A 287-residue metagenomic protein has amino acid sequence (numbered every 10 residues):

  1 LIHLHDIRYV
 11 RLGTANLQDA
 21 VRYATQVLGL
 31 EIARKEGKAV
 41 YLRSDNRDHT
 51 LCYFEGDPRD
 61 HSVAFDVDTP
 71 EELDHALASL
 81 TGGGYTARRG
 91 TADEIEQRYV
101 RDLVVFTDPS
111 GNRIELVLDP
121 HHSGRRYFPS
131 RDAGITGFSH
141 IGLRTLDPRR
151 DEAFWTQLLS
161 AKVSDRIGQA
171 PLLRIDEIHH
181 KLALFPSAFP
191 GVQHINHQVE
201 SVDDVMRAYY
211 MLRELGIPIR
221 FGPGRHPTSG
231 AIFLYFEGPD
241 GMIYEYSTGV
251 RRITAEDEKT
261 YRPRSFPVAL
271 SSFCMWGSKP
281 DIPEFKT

Functional and structural regions predicted by a protein language model:
L1-Q18, D60-F65, D119-R149, K162 (+3 more regions): N-terminal beta-strand motif that seeds the catalytic metal site of vicinal oxygen chelate
I2-H49, E94, L143-H180, F185: Core segments of cupin and vicinal oxygen chelate
D6-A15, G56-G82, D102-T107, G137-L146 (+3 more regions): Vicinal oxygen chelate
A20-T25, L80, G111, D151-T156 (+3 more regions): Conserved active-site tyrosine of GNAT-family acetyltransferases
Y23, L30-A33, C52-F54, A64-D66 (+8 more regions): A structural feature that tracks compact, well-ordered secondary-structure segments with a strong bias toward
L42-R47, E55-G56, F106-P109, L173-E177 (+2 more regions): Active-site beta-strand termini and strand-to-loop segments that position acidic
G83-G134, P171-L172, I217-T287: Vicinal oxygen chelate
P171, I175-D176, H180-P227: A compositional/structural signature marking long, glycine- and acidic/polar-rich segments with frequent tryptophans
